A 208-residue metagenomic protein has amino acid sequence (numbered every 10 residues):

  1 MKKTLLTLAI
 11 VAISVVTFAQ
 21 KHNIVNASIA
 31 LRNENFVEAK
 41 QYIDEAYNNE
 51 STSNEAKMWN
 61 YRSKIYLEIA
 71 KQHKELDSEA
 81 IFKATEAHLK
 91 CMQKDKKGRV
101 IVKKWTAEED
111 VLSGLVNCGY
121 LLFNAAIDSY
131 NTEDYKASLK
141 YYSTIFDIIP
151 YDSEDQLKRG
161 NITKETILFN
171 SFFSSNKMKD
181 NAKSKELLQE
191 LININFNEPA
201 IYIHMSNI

Functional and structural regions predicted by a protein language model:
M1-I29: Bacterial Sec-dependent N-terminal signal peptides
Q20-F82: Start-of-domain marker
K21, E55-K57, Y120, T166 (+1 more regions): Start-of-helix register in tetratricopeptide repeats
N26, R62, I69, C118 (+3 more regions): Structural register within alpha-helical repeat arrays
F36, I81, Y135-K136, N181: TPR-repeat structural position
A46-A56, K90-G114, D147-K164, N193-I194 (+1 more regions): Flexible helix-coil transition and linker loops at the boundaries of alpha-helical arrays
